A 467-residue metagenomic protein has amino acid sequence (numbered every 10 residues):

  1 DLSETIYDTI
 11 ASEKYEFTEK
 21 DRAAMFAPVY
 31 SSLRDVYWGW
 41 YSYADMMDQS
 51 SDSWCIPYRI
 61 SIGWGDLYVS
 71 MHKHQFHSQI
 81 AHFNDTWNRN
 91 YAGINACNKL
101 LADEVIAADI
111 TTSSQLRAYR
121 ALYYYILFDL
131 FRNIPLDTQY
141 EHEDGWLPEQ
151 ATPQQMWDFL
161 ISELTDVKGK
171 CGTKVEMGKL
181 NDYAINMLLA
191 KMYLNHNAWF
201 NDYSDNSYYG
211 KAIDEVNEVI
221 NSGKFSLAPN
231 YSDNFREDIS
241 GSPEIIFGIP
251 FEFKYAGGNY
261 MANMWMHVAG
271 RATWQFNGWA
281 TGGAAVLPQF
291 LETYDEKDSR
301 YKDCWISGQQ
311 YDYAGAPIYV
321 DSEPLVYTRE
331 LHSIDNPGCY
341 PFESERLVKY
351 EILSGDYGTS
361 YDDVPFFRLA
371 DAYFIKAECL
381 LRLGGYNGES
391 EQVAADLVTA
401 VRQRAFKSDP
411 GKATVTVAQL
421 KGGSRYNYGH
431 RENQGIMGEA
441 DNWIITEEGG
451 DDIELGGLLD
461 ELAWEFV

Functional and structural regions predicted by a protein language model:
D1, E19, S53-C55, R59-I60 (+10 more regions): Long, intrinsically disordered, low-complexity segments
D1-I62, W157, L164-D166, K179 (+1 more regions): An aromatic- and glycine-enriched ligand-binding surface/loop that stacks and positions planar moieties
A23-A27, S31-Y37, I60-F131, L147-Q155 (+4 more regions): Conserved, well-structured interaction surfaces
Y68-Q75, E292-L369: Flexible, polar/acidic helix-loop-strand segments at domain edges
F128-P135, V175, N195-S204, R382-Y386: Short coil/turn linking the two alpha-helices of tandem helical-hairpin repeats
